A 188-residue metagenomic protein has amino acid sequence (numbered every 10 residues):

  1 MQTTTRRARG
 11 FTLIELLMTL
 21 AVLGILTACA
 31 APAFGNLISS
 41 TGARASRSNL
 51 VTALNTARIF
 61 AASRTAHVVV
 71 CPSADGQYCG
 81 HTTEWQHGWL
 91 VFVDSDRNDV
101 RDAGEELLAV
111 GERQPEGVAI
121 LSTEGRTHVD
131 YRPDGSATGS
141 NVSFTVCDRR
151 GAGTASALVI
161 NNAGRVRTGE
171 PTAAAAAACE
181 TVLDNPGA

Functional and structural regions predicted by a protein language model:
Q2-R7, I25, C29-I59, S63 (+1 more regions): N-terminal helix-rich module
R9-A21, G35: N-terminal signal-anchor/signal peptide hydrophobic helix marking the start of the first transmembrane segment
